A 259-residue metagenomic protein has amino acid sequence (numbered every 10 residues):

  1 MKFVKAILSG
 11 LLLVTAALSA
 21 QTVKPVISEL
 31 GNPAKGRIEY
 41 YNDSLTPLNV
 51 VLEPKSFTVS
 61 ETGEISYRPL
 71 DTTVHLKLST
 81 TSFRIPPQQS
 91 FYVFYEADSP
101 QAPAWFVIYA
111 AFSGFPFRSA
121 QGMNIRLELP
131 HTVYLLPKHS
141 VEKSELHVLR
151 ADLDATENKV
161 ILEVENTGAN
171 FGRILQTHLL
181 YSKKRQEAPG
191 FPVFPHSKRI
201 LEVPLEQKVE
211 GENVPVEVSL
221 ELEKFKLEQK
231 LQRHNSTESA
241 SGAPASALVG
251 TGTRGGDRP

Functional and structural regions predicted by a protein language model:
M1-L11: Bacterial N-terminal signal peptides that target proteins for export
L11-A20: Hydrophobic h-region of N-terminal signal peptides that target proteins for export in Gram-negative bacteria
A20-L45, S82, E142-E157, G190: Beta-sheet-dominated interaction scaffolds and their linkers
Y40-S44, E163-G168: Asparagine-centered strand-capping/turn motif at beta-strand->loop junctions
L45-V50, K55, A169-I174: Short acidic/proline- and small/hydrophobic-mixed sequence motifs that coincide with surface turns and coil-to-beta
S56-T72, F117-R118, R173, L180-E187: Short aromatic-acidic-glycine turn motif
P69-Q101, K183-E210: Intrinsically disordered, low-complexity Pro/Gly/Ser/Thr-rich segments with frequent PxxP/GP/PP motifs and embedded
S99-S140, V209-P259: Terminal connector regions
